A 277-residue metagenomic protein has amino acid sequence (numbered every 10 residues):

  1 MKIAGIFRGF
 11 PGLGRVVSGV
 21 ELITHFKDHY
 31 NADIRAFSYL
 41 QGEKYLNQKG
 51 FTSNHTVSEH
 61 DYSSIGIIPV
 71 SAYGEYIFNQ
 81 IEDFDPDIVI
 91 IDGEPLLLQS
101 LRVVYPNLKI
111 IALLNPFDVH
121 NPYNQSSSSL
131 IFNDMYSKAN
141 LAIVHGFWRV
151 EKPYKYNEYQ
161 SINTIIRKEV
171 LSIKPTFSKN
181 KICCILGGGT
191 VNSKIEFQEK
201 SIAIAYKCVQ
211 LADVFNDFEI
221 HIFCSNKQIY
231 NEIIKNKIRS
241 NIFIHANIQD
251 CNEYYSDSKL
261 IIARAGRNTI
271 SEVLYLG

Functional and structural regions predicted by a protein language model:
G5-F10, H25-A72, R239-N241: Conserved nucleotide-sugar phosphate-binding/catalytic loop shared by glycosyltransferases and other
I6-P11, S18, G146-W148, I162-Q228: Active-site donor-nucleotide binding/catalytic segment of nucleotide-sugar enzymes
D33-L40, I143-H145, I220-S225: Short internal beta-strands
F78-E94: Short N-terminal targeting/anchoring amphipathic segment
D85, K138, S256-D257: Alpha-helix C-terminal capping/helix-to-coil transition sites in glycosyltransferase folds
V89-G93, I248-G277: A donor-sugar binding/catalytic signature common to diverse glycosyltransferases and related nucleotide-sugar
V104, L108-T164: Active-site-proximal region of nucleotide-activated glycan assembly enzymes, centered on histidine/acidic-rich loops
Y230-A246: Nucleotide-activated donor-binding/catalytic signature segment of Leloir-type glycosyltransferases, i.e., the conserved
